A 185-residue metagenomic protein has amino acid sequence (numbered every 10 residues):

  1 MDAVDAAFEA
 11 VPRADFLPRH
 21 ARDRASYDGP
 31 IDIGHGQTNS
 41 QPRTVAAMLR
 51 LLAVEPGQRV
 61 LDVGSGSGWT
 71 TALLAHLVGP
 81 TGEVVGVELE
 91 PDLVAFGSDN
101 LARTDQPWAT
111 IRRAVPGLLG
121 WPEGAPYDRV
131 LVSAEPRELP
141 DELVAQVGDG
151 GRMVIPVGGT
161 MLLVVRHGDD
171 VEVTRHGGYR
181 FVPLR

Functional and structural regions predicted by a protein language model:
M1-L77, D92-D99, R103, V165 (+1 more regions): Class I SAM-dependent transferase core
A53-V171: Conserved nucleotide-cofactor-binding alpha/beta core module
I111-P116, Y179-R185: A broadly tuned preference for mixed-charge, low-complexity surface segments
